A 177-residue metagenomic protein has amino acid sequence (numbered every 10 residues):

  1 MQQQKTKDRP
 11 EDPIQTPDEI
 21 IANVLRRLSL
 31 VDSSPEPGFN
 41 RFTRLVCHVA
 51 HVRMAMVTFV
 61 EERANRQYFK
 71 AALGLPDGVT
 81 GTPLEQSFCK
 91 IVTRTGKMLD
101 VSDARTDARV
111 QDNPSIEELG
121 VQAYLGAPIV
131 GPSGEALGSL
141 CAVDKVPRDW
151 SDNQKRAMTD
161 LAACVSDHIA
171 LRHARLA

Functional and structural regions predicted by a protein language model:
M1-P83, L161, L171-A177: Intrinsically disordered, low-complexity terminal regulatory regions
M54, V60-E62, Y68, P76-Q122: Regulatory sensory and allosteric helical modules in signal-transduction proteins and certain transcription factors
A123-G131: A short, aliphatic-rich beta-strand micro-motif
S133-E135: Glycine-biased flexible loop/turn sites that connect beta-strands or occur in inter-domain linkers
G138-S139, K155: PAS (Per-ARNT-Sim) sensory domains
S139-R148: Short beta-strand-to-loop transition segments that serve as allosteric relay/switch motifs in sensory/regulatory domains
W150-D167: Amphipathic alpha-helical "output/dimerization" segments
